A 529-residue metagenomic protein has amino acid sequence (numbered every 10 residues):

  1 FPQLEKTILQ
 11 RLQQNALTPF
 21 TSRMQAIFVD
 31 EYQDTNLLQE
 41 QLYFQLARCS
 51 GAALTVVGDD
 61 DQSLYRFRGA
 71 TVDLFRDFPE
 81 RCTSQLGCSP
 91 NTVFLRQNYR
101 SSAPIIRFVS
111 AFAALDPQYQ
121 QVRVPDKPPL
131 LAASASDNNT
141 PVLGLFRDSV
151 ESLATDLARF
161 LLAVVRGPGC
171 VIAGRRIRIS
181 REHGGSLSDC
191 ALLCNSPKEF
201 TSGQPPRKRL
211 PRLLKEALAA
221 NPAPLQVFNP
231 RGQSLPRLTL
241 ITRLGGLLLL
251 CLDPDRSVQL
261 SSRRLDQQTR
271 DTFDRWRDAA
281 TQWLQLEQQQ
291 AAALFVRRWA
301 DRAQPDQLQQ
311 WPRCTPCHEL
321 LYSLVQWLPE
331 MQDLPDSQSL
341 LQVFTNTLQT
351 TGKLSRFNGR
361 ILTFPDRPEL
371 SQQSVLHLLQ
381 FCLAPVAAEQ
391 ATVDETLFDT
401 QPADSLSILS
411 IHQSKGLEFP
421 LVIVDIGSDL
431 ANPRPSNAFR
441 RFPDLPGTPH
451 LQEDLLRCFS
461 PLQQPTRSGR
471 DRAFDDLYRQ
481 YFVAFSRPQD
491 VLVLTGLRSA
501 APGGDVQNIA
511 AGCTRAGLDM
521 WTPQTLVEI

Functional and structural regions predicted by a protein language model:
F1-E31, Q39, V56: Accessory N-terminal region flanking or inserted into the helicase ATPase core in nucleic-acid motor proteins
T18, Q25, F482, S486 (+1 more regions): P-loop NTPase Walker
S22, Q33-Q259, D404-S407, H412-F419: Conserved motor-region signature of P-loop NTPase helicases/translocases
F44, L54-T55, Q62-R76, P420-L456: Metal-dependent catalytic core segments for phosphate chemistry
D126, D253-Q288: Extended, charge-rich low-complexity interaction segments
H183-L187, L193, A291-Q413, L417-E418 (+2 more regions): Accessory C-terminal helicase-associated subdomains
D278-L286, Q290-A292, P402-L406, D454-G517: C-terminal accessory regions
E418, D429-L445, L494-I529: Long, charged, helix-prone linker segments
